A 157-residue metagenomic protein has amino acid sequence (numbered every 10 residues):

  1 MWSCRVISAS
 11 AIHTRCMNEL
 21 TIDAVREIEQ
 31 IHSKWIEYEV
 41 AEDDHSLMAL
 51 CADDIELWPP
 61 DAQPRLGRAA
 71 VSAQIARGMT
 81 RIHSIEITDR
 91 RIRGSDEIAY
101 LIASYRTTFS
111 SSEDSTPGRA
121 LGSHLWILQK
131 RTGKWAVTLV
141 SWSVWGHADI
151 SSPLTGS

Functional and structural regions predicted by a protein language model:
V6, H13-A49, E56-S157: A beta-strand edge to alpha-helix "cap/lid" segment located at domain peripheries
